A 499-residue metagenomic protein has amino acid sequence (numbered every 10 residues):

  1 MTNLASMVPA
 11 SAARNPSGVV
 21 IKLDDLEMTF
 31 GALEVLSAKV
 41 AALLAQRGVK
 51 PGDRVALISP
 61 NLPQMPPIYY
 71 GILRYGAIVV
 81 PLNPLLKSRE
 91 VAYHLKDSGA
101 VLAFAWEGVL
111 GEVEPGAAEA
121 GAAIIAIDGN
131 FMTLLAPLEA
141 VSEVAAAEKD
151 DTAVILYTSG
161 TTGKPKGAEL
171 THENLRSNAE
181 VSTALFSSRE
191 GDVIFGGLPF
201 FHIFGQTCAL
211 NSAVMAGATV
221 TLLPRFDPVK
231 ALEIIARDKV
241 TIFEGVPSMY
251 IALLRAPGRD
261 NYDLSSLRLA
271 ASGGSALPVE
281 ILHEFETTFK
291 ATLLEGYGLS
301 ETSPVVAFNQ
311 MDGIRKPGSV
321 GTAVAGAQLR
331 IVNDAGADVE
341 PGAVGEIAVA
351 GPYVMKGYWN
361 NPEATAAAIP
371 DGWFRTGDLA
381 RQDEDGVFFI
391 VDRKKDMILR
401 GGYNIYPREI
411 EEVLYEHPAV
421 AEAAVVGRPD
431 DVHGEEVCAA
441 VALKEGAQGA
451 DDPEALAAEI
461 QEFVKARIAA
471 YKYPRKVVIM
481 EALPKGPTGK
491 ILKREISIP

Functional and structural regions predicted by a protein language model:
S17, E139-Y157, K164, S187-V193: Conserved pre-ATP/AMP-binding loop-to-beta segment of ANL
S17-L62, P66-Y70, K87-A92: Conserved AMP-binding/adenylate-forming core of the ANL superfamily
T29-A32, A153-S177: Conserved AMP-binding A3 loop
L86, A103, F243, G351 (+6 more regions): AMP-binding/adenylate-forming catalytic core of the ANL superfamily
L102, G108-K149, A256-P257: ANL superfamily adenylate-forming
R176-V193, F201-I242, A256: Conserved AMP-binding/adenylation subdomain of ANL enzymes
L232, V240-G245, L254-R315, Q328: Gly/Ser/Thr-rich phosphate-binding loop
T322-G326, A337-A368, I405: Conserved ATP/PPi-binding loop(s) of AMP-dependent carboxylate-activating enzymes
